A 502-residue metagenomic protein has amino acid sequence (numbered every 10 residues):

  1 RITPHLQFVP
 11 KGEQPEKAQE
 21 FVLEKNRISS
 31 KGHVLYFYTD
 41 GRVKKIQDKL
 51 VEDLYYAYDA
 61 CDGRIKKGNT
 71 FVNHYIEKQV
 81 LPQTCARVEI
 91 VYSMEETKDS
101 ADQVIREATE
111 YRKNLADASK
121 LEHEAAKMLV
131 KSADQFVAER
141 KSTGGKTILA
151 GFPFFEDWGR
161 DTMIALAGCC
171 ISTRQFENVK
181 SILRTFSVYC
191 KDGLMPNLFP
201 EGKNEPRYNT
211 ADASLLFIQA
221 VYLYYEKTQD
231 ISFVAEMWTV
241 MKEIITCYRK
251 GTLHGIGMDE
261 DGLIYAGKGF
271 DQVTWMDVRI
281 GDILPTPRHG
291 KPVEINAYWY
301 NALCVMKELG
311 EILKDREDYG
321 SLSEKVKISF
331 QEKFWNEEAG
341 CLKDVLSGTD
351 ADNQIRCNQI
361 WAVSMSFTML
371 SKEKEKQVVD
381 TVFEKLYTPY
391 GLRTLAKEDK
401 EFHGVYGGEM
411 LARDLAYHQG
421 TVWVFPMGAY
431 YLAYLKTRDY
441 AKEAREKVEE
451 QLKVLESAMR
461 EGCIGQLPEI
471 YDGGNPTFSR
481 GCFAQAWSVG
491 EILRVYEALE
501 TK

Functional and structural regions predicted by a protein language model:
R1-K502: Acidic, mature catalytic/reactive cores of soluble proteins
